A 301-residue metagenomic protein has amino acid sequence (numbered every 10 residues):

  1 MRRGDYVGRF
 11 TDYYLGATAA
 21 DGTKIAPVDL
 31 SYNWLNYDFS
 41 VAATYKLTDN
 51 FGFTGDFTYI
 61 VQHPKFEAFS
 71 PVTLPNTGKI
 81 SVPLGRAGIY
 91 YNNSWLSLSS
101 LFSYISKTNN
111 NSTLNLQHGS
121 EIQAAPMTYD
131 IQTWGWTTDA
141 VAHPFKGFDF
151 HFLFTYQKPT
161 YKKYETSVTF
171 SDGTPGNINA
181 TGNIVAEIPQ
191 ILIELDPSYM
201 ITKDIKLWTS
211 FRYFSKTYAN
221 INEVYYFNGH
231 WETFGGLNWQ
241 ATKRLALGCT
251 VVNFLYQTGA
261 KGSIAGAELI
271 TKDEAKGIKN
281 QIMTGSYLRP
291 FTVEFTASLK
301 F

Functional and structural regions predicted by a protein language model:
M1-K46, S70-V72: Signature of Gram-negative outer-membrane beta-barrel scaffolds
R3-L15, K46-F53, I60, W95 (+3 more regions): Gram-negative outer-membrane beta-barrel transporters
V7-G16, K65-T73, N110-E121, Q157 (+3 more regions): Outer-membrane beta-barrel translocator domains and adjoining extracellular loop/strand segments of Gram-negative
T11-I25, T73-N76, S112-M127, F170-N179 (+1 more regions): Surface-exposed loop/turn segments flanking beta-strands in extracellular/periplasmic regions
I25-D38, I60-T108, L116-H143, V185-I191 (+1 more regions): Outer-membrane beta-barrel signature, preferentially recognizing the C-terminal barrel domain of Gram-negative
S40-A42, N76, R86-Y90, L101 (+7 more regions): Outer-membrane beta-barrel architecture
S215-T217, W239-F301: C-terminal beta-signal and adjacent terminal beta-strands/loops of Gram-negative outer-membrane beta-barrel proteins
N220-Y225, F234-G235, M283: Short, glycine/charged-rich beta-strand-loop motifs at protein surfaces that mediate ligand recognition and catalysis
